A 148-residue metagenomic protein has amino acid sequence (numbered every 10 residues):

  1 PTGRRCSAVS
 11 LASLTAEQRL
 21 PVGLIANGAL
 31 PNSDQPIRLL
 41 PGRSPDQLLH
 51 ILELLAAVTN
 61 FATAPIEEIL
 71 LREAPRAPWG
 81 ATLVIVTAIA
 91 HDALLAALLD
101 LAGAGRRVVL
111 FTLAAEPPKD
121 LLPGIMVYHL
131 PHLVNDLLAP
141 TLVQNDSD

Functional and structural regions predicted by a protein language model:
P1-D148: Exposed, interaction-prone extracellular/peripheral surfaces
